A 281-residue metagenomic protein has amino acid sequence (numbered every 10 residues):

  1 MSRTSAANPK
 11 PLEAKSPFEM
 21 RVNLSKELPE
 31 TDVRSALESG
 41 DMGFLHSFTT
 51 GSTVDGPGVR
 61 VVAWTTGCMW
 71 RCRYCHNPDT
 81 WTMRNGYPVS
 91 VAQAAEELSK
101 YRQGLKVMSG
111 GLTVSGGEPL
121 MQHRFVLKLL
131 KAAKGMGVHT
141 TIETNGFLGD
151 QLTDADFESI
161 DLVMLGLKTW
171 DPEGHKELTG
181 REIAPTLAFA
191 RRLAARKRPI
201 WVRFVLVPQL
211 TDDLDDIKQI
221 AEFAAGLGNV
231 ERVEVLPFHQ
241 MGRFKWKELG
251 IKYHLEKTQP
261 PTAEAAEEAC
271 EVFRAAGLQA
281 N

Functional and structural regions predicted by a protein language model:
M1-S52, P208-N281: Auxiliary Fe-S-binding modules of radical SAM enzymes
A36-D41, W81-S99: Non-heme iron-sulfur electron-transfer modules
L37-E38, V54-G56, K106, D156-F157: Solvent-exposed alpha-helices and their adjacent loops that cap or buttress functional pockets in soluble metabolic
S47-T49, T53-V89: Canonical Radical SAM [4Fe-4S] cluster-binding loop centered on the CxxxCxxC motif and its immediate flanking residues
D79-M83, K176-E182, G250-T258: Short glycine-enriched, charge-decorated loop/helix-capping segments at active-site entrances that position
P88, G180-I183, P260-A263: Short, conserved loop/turn and helix-capping segments at secondary-structure boundaries that abut family-defining
A95, S99-G111, G116, L120-E248: Conserved AdoMet/S-adenosylmethionine-binding subsite of the radical SAM
